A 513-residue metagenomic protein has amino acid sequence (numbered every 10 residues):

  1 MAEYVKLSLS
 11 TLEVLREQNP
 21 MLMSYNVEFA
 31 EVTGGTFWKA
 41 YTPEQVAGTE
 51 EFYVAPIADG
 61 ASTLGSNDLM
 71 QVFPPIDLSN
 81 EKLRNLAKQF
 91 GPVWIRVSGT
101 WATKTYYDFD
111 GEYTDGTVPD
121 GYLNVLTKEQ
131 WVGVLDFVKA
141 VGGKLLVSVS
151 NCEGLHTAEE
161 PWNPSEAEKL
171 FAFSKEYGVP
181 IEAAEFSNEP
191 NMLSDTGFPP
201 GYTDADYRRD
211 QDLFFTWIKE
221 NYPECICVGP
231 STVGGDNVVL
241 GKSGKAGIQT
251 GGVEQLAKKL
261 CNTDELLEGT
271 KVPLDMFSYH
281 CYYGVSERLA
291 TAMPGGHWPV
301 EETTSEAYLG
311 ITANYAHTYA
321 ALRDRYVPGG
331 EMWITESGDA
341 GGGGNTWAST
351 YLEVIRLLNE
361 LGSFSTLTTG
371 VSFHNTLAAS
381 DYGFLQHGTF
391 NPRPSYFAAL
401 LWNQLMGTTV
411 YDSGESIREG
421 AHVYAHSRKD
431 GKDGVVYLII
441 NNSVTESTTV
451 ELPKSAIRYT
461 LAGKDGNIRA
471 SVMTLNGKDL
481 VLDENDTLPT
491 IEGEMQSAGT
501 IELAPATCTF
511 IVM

Functional and structural regions predicted by a protein language model:
M1-S243, G247-C261, E265-P273, A320 (+4 more regions): Non-catalytic accessory regions flanking glycosidase/transglycosidase catalytic cores in CAZymes
L123-L126, V132, Y282-G341: Glycoside hydrolase catalytic-domain groove-lining segments
L274-H280: Aromatic-lined glycan-binding groove of carbohydrate-active enzymes
W347-E353: Acidic/histidine-enriched, beta-strand-rich ligand/metal-binding domains
